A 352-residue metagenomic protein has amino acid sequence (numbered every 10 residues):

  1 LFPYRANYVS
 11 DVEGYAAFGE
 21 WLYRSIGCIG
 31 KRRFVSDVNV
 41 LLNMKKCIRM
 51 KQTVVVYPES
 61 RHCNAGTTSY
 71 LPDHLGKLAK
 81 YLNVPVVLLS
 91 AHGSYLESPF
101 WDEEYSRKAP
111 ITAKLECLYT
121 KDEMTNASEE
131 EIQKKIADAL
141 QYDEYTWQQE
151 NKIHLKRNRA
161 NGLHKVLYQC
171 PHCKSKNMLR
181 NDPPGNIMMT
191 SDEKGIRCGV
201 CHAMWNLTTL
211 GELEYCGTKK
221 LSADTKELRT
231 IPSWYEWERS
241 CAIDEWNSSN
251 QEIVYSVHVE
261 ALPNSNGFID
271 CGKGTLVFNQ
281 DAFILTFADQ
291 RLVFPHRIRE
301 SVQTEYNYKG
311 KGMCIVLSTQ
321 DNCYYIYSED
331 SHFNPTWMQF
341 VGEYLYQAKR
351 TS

Functional and structural regions predicted by a protein language model:
L1-K134, E150, C173, C198-C201 (+4 more regions): Soluble catalytic domains of membrane acyltransferases
L75, S128-E144, F333-K349: Short amphipathic C-terminal alpha-helix that caps PH/PH-like domains
A109-N177, T190, Y324-Y325: A broadly conserved sequence feature marking short terminus-proximal activation segments in nucleic acid-centric
N151-A223: Cys/His-rich short segments
M204-N206, G267-I269, Q290-F294, Q320-S328: Short, surface-exposed beta-strand/loop "edge" segments at domain boundaries and coil↔beta transitions
Y215-T275: Anionic N-terminal interaction surfaces
N264-C314: Phosphoinositide-binding peripheral membrane targeting modules
H296-S352: Acidic, Ser/Thr- and proline-rich intrinsically disordered linker/docking segments of eukaryotic scaffolds
